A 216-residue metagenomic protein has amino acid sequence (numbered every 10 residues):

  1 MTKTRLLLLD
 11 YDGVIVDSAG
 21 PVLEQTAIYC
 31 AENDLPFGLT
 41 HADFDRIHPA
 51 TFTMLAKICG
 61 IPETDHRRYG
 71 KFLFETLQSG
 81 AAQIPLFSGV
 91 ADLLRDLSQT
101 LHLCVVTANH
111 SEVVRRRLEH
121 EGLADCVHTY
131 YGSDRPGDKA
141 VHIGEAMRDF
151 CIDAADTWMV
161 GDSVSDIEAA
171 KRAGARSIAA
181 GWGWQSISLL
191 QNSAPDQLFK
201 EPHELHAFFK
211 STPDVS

Functional and structural regions predicted by a protein language model:
T2, Q99-L101, D149-D156, T212-V215: Glycine-rich phosphate-binding loop signature in dinucleotide/nucleotide-binding domains
T2-R95: N-terminal helical cap/lid subdomain that shapes the substrate entry/recognition surface in HAD-like hydrolases
L6, A140-I167: Conserved Lys-Pro-Asp/Glu-containing loop-to-beta segment of HAD-superfamily phosphomonoesterases, centered on
P36, P62, A124-H128, D153-A154 (+1 more regions): Conserved H-loop
H41-F44, A124-G137: A short, structured active-site edge motif that brings together acidic residues
Q78-V105, S111-R115, V141: Short, acidic loop-to-helix structural element flanking the phosphoryl-transfer center in phosphate-processing enzymes
A91-Q99, M147, I167-K171: Surface-exposed amphipathic alpha-helices with a cationic face
W158-K200: Acidic, Mg2+-coordinating phosphoryl-transfer loop and its flanking beta/alpha structural elements, shared across
